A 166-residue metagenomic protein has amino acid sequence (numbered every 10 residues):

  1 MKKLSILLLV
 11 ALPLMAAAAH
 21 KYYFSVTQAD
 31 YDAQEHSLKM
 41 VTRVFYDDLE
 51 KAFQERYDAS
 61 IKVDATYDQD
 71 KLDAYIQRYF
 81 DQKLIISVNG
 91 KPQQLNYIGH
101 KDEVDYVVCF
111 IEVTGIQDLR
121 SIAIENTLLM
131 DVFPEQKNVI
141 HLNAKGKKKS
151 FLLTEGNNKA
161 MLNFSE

Functional and structural regions predicted by a protein language model:
L4-P13: Sec-dependent N-terminal signal peptides
L14-A19: Sec/Tat signal peptide C-region and signal peptidase I cleavage site
H20-E166: N-terminal soluble domains immediately following signal/targeting peptides that reside in extracytoplasmic
